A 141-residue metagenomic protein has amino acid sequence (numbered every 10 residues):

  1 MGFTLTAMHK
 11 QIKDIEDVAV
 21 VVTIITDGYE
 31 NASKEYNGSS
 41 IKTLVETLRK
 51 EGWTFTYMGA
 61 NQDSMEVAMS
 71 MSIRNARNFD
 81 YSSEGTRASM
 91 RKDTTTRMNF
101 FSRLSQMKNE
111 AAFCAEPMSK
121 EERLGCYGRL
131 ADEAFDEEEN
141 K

Functional and structural regions predicted by a protein language model:
M1-K141: Acidic, low-complexity intrinsically disordered regions
